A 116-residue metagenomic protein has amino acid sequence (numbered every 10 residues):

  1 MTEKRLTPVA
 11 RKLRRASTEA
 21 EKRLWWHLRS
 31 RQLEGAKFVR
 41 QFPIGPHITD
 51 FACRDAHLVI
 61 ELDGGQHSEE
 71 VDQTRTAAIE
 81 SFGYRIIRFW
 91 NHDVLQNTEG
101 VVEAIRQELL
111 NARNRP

Functional and structural regions predicted by a protein language model:
M1-A36, Q96, L109-P116: Solvent-exposed, charged helical/coil patches that constitute nucleic-acid or partner-interaction surfaces
L13, S17, F42-L110: Basic, amphipathic alpha-helical patches used to engage nucleic acids or provide basic targeting signals, exemplified
